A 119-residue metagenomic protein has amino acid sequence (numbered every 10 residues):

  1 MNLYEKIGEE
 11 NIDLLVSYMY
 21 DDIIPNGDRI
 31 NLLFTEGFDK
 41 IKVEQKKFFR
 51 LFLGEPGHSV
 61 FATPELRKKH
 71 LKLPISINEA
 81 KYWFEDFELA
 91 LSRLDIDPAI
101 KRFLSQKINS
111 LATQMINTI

Functional and structural regions predicted by a protein language model:
M1-I119: Core of compact, soluble alpha-helical bundle domains
